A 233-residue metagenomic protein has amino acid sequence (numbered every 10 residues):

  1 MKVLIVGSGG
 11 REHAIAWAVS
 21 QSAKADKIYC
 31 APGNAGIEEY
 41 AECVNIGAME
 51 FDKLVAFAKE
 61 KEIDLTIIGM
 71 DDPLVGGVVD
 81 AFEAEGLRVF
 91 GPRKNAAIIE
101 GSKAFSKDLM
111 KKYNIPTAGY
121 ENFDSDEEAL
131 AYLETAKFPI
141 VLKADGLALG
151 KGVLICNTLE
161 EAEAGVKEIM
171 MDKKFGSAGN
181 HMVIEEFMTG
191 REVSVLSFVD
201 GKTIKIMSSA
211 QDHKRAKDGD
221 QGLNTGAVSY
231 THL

Functional and structural regions predicted by a protein language model:
M1-K94: ATP-binding N-terminal substructure of ATP-dependent carboxylate-amine bond-forming enzymes
E38-Y40, V55, I98-A104, K217-D218: Short, charged, surface-exposed secondary-structure boundary motifs
L65, P116-G119, P139-V141, C156-S194: Conserved ATP-binding module of the ATP-grasp superfamily
T66, T231-H232: Conserved small/polar residues in nucleotide/adenosyl-binding loops
F90-G152: A conserved helix-loop-beta module that forms one wall/lid of the active-site cleft in ATP-utilizing catalytic domains
F123, V153-T158, S197-D200, M207 (+1 more regions): Short beta-strand-to-turn element immediately C-terminal to the catalytic PLP-Schiff-base lysine in fold type I
I169-K173, M188-Y230: Phosphate-binding core of ATP-grasp and ATP-grasp-like enzymes
